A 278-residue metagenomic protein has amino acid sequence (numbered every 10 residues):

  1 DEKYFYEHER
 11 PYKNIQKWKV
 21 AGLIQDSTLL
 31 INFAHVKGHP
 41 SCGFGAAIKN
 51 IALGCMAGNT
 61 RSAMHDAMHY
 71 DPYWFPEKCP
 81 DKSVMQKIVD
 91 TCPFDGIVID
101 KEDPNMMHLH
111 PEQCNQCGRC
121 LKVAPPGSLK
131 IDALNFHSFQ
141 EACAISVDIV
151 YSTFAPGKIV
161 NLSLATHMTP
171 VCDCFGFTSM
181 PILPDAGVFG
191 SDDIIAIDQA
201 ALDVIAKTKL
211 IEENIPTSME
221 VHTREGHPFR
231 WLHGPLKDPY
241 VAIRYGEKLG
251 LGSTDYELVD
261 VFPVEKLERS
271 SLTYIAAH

Functional and structural regions predicted by a protein language model:
D1-H278: Extended, low-polarity segments enriched in aliphatic/aromatic residues
